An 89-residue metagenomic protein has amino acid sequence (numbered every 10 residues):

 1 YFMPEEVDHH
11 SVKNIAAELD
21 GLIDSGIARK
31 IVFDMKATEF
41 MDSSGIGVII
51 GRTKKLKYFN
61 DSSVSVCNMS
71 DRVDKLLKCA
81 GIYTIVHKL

Functional and structural regions predicted by a protein language model:
Y1-P4: Short, aliphatic-rich beta-strand segments
E6-V86: Amphipathic alpha-helical interaction surfaces in cytosolic regulatory modules
L89: Conserved catalytic-core motifs of GNAT/GCN5-like acyltransferases
